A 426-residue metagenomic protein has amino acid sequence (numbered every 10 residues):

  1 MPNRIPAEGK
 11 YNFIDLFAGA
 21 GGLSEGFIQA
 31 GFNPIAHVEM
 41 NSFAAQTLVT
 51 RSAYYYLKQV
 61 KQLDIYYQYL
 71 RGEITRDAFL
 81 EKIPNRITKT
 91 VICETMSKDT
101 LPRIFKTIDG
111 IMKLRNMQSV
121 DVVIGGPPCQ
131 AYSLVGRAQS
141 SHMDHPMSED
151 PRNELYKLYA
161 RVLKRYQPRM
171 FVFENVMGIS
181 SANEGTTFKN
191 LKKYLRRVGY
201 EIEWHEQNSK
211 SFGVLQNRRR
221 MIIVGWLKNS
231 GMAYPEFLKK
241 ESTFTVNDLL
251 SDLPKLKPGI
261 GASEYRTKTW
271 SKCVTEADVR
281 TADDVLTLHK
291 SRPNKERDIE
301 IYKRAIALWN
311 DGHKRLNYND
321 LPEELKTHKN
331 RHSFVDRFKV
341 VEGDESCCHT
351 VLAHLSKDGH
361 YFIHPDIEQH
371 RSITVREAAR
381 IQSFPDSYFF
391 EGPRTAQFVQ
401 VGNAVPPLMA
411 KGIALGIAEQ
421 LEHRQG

Functional and structural regions predicted by a protein language model:
P2-F13, G21-Q167, M177-S181, T186-K189: Core alpha/beta nucleotide-donor-binding catalytic domains of modification enzymes
L16: Conserved beta-strand/loop positions that form the S-adenosyl-L-methionine
R51, L238-K240, P365-Q369: Short Gly/aromatic-enriched secondary-structure transition segments
P102-I111, H205-K210, S333-R337: Short alpha-helical segments and helix-capping/turn motifs at coil-helix boundaries
K113-M117, L134-H328: Class I S-adenosyl-L-methionine
V274-G426: C-terminal target-recognition/interaction regions appended to catalytic cores
